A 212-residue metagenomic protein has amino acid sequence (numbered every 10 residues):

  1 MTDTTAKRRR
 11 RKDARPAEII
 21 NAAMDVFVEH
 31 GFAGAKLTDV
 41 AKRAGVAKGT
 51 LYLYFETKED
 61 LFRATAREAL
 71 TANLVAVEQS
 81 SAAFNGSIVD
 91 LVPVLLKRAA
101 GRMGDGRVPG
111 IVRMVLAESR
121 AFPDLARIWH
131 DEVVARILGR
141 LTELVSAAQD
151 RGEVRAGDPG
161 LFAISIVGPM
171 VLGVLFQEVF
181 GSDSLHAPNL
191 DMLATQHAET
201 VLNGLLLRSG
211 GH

Functional and structural regions predicted by a protein language model:
M1-A6, V94, R98, A135 (+2 more regions): C-terminal peripheral helix-coil segments that are non-catalytic and often amphipathic
M1-V46, L53-D60, G86: Basic, helix-initiating cap at the start of DNA-binding domains
R15, K58, T65, A69 (+8 more regions): Hydrophobic/aromatic residues within well-ordered alpha-helical segments
I20, F27, F32, K36-L37 (+8 more regions): Amphipathic alpha-helical segments enriched in hydrophobic/aromatic and basic residues that form the DNA-contacting
V28, K42, E56-D60, A64 (+5 more regions): Residues in soluble alpha-helical coiled-coils and helical-bundle/repeat scaffolds
R67-I88, F176-N189: Short, flexible, glycine-rich and Lys/Arg-enriched loop motifs at helix boundaries that contact anionic partners
E78-V112, G160-I166: Hydrophobic alpha-helical connector segments
G101-E143, S184-A187: Short secondary-structure transition hinges
